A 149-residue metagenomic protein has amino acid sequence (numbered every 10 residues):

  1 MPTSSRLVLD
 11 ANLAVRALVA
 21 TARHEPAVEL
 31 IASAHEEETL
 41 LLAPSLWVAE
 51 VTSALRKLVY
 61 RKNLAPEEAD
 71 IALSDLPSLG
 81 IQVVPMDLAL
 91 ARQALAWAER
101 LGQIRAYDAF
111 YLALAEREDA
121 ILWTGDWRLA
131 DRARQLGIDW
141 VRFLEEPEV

Functional and structural regions predicted by a protein language model:
M1-L46, L58-E68, E146: Short, well-structured N-terminal submotif of metal-dependent ribonuclease cores
M1-R6, R100, L112-V149: Acidic, PIN/NYN-like endoribonuclease modules and their adjacent C-terminal/linker elements
L9, L42-A43, P85, A106-A109 (+1 more regions): Short beta-strand scaffold positions
L13-A14, W47, L90, F110-Y111 (+1 more regions): Alpha-helix capping/helix-boundary segments
R16-L18, A54, R132: Residues that scaffold the ATP/ADP-binding catalytic core of kinase and kinase-like folds
E38-L42, P77-G80, I121: Short loop->beta-strand "edge-of-pocket" segments that line small-molecule binding or catalytic clefts across diverse
S45-V48, D70-L101: Acidic catalytic patch
